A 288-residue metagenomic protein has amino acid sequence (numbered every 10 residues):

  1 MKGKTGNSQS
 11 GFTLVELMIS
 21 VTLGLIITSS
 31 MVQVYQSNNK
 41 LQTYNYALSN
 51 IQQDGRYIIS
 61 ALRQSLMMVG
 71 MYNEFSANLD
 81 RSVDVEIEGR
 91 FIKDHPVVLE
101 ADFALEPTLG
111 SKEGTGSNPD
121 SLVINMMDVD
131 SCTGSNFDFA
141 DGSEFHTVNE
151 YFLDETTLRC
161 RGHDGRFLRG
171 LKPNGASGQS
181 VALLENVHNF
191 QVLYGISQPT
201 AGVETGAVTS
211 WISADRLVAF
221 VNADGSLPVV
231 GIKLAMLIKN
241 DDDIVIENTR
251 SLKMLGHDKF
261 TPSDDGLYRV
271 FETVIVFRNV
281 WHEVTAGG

Functional and structural regions predicted by a protein language model:
K2-M71, A286: Aliphatic-rich helix starts adjacent to a transmembrane/signal segment
K40, Y44-L48, G55-P228, A235 (+2 more regions): N-terminal pilin/flagellin-like segments and related low-complexity appendage regions
K233-M236, E272-V274: Active-site scaffold segments
E272-G288: Charge-rich, low-complexity intrinsically disordered segments
